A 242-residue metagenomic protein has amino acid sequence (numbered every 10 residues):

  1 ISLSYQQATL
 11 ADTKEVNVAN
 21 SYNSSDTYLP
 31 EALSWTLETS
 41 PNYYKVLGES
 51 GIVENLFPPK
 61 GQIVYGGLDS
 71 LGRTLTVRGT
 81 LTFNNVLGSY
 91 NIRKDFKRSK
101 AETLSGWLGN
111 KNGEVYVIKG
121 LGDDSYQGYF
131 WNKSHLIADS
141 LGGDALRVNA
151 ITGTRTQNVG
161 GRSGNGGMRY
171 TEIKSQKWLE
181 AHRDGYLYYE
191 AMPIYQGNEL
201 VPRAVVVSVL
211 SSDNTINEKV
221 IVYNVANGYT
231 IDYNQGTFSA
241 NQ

Functional and structural regions predicted by a protein language model:
I1-E54: N-terminal, intrinsically disordered, polar/charged segments of Gram-positive cell-envelope systems that serve as
L29, S40, F57-P58, M192 (+1 more regions): Intrinsic-disorder/low-complexity coil detector
G51-I63: Early extracytoplasmic/domain-onset interaction patches
I63-S70, T74-Q242: Domain-level detector of nuclease and nuclease-like folds in predominantly extracellular/periplasmic contexts
